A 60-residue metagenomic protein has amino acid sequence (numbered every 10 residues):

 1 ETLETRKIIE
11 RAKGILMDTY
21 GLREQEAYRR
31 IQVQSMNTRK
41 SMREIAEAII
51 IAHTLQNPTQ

Functional and structural regions predicted by a protein language model:
E4-Q60: Non-catalytic regulatory/interaction regions at protein termini and inter-domain linkers
